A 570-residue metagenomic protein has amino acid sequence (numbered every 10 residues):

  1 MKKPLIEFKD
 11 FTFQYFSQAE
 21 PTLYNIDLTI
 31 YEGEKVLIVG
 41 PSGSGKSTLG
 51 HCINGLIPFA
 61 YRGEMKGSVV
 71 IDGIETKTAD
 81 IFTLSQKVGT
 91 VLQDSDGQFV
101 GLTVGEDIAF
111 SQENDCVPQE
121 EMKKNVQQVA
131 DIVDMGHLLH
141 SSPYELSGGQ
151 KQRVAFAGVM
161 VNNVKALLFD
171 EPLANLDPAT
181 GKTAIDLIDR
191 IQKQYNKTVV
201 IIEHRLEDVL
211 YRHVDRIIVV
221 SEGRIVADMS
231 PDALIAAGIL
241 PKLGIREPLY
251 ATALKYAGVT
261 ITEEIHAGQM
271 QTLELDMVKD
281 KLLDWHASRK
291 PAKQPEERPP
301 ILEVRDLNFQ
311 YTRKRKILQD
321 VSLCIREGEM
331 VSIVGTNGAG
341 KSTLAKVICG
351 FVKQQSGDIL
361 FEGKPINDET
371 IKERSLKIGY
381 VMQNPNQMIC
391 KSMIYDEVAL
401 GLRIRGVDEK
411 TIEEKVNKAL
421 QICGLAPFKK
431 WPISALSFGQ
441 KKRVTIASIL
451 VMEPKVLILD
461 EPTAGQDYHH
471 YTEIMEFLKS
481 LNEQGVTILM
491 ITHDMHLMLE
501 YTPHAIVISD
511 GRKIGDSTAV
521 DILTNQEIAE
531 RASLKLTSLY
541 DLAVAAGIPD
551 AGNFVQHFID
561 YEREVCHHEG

Functional and structural regions predicted by a protein language model:
V39-P41, V334-T336: The feature captures the beta-strand-to-loop junction immediately N-terminal to the Walker
N54, C349: Helix-to-loop junction immediately C-terminal to a conserved catalytic motif
R62-I74, G357-P365, R374: Conserved ABC transporter NBD signature motif
E120-L138, K410-F428: Conserved ABC ATPase "signature" region
S142-L146, Q150, P432-L436: Conserved ABC ATPase signature
L167-D170, L457-D460: Catalytic Walker B motif of ABC-type/P-loop ATPase nucleotide-binding domains
R224-Y250, R512-L539: Conserved beta-strand-loop-alpha-helix hinge in the C-terminal portion of ABC ATPase nucleotide-binding domains
